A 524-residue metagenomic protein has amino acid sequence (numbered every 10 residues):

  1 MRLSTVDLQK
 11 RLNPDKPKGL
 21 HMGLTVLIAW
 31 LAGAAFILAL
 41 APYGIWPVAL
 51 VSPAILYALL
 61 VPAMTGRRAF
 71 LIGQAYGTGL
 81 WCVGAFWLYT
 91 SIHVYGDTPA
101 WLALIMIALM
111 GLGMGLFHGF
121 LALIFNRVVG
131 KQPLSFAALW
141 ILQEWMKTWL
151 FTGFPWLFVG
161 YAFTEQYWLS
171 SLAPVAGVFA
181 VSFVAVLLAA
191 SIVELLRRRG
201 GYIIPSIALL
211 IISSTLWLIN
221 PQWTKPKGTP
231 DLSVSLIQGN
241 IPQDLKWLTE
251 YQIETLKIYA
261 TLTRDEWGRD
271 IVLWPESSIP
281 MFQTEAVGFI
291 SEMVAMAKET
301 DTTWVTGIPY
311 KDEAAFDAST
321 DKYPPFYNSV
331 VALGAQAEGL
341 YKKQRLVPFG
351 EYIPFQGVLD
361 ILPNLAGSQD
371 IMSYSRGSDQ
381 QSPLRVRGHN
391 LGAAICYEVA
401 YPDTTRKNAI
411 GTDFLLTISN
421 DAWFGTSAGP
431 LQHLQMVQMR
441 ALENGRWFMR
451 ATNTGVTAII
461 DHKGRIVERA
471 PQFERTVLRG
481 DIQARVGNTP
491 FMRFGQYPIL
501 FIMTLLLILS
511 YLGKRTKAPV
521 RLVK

Functional and structural regions predicted by a protein language model:
R2-W223, T426, V437-R440, T452-I460 (+3 more regions): Membrane-embedded alpha-helical bundles of multi-pass enzymes that act on lipidic or dolichyl-linked glycan substrates
P221-P498: Soluble catalytic domains of enzymes that build or remodel membrane lipids, polysaccharides, and related
